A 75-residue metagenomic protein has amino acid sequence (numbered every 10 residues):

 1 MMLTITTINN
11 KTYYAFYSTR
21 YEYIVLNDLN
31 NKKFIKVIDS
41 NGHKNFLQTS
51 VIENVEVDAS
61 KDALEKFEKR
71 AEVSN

Functional and structural regions predicted by a protein language model:
M1-K11: A short beta-strand micro-motif
N9, D28-L29, E56, K61: N-terminal regions of proteins, emphasizing targeting and processing segments when present
N10, A15, E22, V55-V57 (+1 more regions): Intrinsically disordered, low-complexity repeat segments enriched in small/polar residues
F16-V51: Acidic, low-complexity, intrinsically disordered interaction modules
V37-N75: Short, mixed-charge low-complexity intrinsically disordered segments
